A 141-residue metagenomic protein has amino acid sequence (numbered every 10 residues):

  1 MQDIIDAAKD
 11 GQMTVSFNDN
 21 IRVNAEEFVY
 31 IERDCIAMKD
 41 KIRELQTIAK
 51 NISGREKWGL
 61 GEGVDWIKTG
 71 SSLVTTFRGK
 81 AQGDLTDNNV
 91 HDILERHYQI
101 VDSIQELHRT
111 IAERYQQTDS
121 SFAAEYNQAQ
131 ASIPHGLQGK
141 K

Functional and structural regions predicted by a protein language model:
M1-K141: N-terminal secretion-targeting helices of virulence/extracellular proteins, encompassing both classical Sec signal
